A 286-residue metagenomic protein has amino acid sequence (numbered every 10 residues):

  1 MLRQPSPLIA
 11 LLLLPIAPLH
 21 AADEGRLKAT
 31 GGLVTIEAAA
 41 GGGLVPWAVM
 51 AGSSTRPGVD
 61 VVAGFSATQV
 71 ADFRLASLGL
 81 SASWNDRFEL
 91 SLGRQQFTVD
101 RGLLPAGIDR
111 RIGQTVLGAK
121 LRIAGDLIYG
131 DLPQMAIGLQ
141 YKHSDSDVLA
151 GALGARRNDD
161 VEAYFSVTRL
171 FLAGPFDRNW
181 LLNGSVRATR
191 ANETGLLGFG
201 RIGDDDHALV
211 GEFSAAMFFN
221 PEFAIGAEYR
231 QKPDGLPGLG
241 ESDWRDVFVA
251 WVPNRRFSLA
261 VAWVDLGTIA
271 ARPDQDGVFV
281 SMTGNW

Functional and structural regions predicted by a protein language model:
M1-L33: Cleavable N-terminal export/targeting peptides
I16, F65-S66, R201: A generic structural signal for short
A22-G174, F219-F223, P233-G235, G240 (+4 more regions): Transmembrane beta-barrel domains of Gram-negative outer membranes and organellar outer membranes
A155-G235, D243-W244: Detector for outer-membrane/organellar transmembrane beta-barrel domains, recognizing the amphipathic beta-strand
R245-W286: C-terminal appended segment following the main domain
